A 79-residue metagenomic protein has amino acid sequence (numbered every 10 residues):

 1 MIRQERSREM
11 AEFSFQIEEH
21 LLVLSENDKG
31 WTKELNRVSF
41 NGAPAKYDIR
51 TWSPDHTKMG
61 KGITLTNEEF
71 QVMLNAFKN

Functional and structural regions predicted by a protein language model:
I2-N79: Positively charged, low-complexity terminal tracts and the immediately adjacent first secondary-structure elements
